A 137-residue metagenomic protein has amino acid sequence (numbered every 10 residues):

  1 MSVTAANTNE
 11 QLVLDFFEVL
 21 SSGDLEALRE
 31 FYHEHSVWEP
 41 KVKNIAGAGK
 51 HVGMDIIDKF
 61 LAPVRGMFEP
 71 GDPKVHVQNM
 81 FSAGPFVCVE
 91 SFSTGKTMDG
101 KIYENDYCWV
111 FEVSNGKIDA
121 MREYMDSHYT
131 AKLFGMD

Functional and structural regions predicted by a protein language model:
M1, V13, V42-I45, K96: Residue-level detector of alpha-helix boundaries and kinks
M1-E34, L133-M136: Short, low-complexity N-terminal intrinsically disordered segments enriched in polar/charged residues
S2-A5, L61-D137: A beta-strand edge to alpha-helix "cap/lid" segment located at domain peripheries
A5-E18, W38-V42, I57-P63, F81-G84 (+1 more regions): Short charge-dense sequence patches
L12-S22, G47-K50, R65-F68, E90: Short, mixed-charge, low-aromatic patches
V13-F16, L28-R29, S36, G53 (+4 more regions): Hydrophobic pocket/interface hotspot
E30-M80: A solvent-exposed, acidic/Ser-Thr-rich amphipathic alpha-helical stretch
